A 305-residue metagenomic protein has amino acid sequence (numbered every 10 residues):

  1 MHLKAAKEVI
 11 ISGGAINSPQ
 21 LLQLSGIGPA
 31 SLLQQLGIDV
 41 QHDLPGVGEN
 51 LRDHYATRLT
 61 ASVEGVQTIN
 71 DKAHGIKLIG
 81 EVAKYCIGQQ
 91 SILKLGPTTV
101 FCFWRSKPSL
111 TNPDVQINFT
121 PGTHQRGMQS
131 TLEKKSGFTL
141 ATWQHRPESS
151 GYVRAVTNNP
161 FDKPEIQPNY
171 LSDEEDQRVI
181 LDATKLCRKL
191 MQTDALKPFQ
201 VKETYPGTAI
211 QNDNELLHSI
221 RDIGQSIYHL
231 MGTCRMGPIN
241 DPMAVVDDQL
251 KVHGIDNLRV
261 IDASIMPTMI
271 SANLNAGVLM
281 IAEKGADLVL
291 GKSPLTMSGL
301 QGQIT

Functional and structural regions predicted by a protein language model:
M1-V82, S91-I92, T296: Glycine-rich loop(s) and the adjacent beta-strand/alpha-helix scaffold that form part
E64, E81-G277, G285-T305: FAD-dependent oxidoreductase catalytic-site/capping-region signature
